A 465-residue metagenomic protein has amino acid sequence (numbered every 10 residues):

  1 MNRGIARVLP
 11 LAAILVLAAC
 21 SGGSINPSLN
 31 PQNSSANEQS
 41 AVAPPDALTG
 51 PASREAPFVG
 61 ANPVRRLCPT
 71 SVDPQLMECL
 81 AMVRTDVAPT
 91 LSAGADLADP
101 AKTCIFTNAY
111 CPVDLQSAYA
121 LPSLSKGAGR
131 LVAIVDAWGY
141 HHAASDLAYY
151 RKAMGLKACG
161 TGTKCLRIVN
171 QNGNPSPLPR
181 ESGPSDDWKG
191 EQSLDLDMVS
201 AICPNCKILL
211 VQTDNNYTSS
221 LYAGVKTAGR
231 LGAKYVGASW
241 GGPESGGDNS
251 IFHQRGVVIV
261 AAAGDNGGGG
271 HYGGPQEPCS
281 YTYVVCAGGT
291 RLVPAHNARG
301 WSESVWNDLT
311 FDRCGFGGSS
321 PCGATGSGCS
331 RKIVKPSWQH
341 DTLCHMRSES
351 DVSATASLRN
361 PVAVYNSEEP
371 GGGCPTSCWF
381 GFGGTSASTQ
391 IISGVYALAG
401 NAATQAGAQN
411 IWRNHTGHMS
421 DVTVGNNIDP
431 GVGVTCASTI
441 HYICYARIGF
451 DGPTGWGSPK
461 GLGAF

Functional and structural regions predicted by a protein language model:
M1-L9: Bacterial N-terminal signal peptides that target proteins for export
V16-A19: C-terminal motif of bacterial Sec signal peptides marking the signal peptidase cleavage site
S21-S24: Bacterial signal peptide processing site
P27-G289, R313, G317-G383, T389 (+6 more regions): Substrate-binding/charge-relay-adjacent region of secreted/lumenal peptidase catalytic domains
T218, V293-W301: Short acidic, Gly/Pro-enriched loop/turn segments at secondary-structure junctions
A298-G318: Short, surface-exposed polybasic-and-hydrophobic patches located at secondary-structure transitions
S388, T404-I443: Aromatic sugar-binding interfaces of carbohydrate-active proteins
V395: Walker A/P-loop NTP-binding active-site region of P-loop NTPases, recognizing the glycine-rich GxxxxGKT/S
